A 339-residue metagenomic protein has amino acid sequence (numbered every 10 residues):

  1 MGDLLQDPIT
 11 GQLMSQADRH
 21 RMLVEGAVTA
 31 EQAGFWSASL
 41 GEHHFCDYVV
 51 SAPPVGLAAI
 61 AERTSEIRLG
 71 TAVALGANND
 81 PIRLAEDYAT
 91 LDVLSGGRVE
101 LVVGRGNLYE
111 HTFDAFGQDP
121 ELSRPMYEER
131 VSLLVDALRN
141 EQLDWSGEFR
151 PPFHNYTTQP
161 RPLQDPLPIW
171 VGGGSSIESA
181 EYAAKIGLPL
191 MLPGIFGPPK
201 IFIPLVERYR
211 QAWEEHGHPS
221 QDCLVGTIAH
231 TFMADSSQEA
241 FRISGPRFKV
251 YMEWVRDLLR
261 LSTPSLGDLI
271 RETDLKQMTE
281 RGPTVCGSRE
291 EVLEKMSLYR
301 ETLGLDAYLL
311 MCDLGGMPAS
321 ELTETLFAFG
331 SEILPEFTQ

Functional and structural regions predicted by a protein language model:
M1-Q16, A77-W145, P189-M191, F196-K200: Flexible, glycine-rich active-site loops centered on histidine and acidic residues that chelate a metal or position
M1-R68, D165-L167: N-terminal beta1-alpha1-beta2 module of alpha/beta enzyme domains
L4-H20, A74-I82, D165-S175, F232 (+1 more regions): Active-site mouth loops of central-metabolism enzymes
A30, G34, E42, I60 (+9 more regions): Conserved, mostly hydrophobic/aromatic
E31-Q32, L57-E66, Y88, D92-V99 (+3 more regions): Acidic (Asp/Glu)-rich catalytic clusters
Q32, E121-T158, K200-L305, T338: An alpha-helical appendage that flanks or caps ligand/catalytic pockets
S37-I60, L75, N107, I195-G197 (+1 more regions): Glycine-rich, proline-tolerant flexible connector loops at the mouths of alpha/beta enzymes
A38-L40, L69-T71, V99-V103, I169-G172 (+3 more regions): Hydrophobic faces of well-ordered beta-strands that scaffold small-molecule active sites in alpha/beta enzyme cores
